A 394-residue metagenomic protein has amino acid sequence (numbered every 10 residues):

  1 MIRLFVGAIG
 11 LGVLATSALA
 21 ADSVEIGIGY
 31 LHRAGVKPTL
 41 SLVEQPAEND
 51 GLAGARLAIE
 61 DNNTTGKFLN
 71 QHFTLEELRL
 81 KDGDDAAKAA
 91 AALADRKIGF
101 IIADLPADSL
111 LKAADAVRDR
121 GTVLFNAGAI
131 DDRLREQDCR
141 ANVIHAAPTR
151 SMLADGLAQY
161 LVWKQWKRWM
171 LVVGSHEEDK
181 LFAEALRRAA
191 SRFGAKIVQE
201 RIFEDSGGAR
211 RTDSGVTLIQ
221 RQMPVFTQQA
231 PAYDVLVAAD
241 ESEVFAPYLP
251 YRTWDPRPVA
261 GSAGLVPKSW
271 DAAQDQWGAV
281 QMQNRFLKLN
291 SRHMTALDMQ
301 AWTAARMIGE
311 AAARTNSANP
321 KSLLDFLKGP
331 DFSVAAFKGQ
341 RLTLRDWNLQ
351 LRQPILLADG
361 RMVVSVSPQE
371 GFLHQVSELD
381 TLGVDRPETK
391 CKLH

Functional and structural regions predicted by a protein language model:
I2-A8, L19-H394: Extracytosolic ligand-binding ectodomains
